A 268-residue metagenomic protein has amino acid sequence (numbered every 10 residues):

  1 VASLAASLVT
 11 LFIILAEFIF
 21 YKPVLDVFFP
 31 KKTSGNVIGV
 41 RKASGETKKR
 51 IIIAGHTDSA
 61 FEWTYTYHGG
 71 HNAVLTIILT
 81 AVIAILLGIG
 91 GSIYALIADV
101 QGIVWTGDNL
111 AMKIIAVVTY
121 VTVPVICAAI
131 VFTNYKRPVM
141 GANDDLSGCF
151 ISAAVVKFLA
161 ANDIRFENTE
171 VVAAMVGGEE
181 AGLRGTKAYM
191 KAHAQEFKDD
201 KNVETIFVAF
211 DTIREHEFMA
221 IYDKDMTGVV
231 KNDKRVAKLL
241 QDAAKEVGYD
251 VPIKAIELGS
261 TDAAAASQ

Functional and structural regions predicted by a protein language model:
V1, E62-V82: Cytosolic-side membrane-insertion boundary helix
S3-I38, E46, S59-T64, Y94-Y120 (+3 more regions): Acidic/histidine-rich catalytic neighborhood of metal-dependent amide-processing enzymes
A43-R50: Proline/glycine-enriched tight loop/beta-turn segments at coil->beta junctions that connect or precede beta-strands
R50-I53, V171: Generic beta-sheet signal
H56: Histidine-centered divalent metal-coordination motifs
I78-L96: Canonical alpha-helical transmembrane segments of integral membrane proteins
F158, R235, L239-V247, A265: Generic non-transmembrane alpha-helical segments
P252-Q268: Zn-dependent metallopeptidase/amidohydrolase metal-coordination segment
